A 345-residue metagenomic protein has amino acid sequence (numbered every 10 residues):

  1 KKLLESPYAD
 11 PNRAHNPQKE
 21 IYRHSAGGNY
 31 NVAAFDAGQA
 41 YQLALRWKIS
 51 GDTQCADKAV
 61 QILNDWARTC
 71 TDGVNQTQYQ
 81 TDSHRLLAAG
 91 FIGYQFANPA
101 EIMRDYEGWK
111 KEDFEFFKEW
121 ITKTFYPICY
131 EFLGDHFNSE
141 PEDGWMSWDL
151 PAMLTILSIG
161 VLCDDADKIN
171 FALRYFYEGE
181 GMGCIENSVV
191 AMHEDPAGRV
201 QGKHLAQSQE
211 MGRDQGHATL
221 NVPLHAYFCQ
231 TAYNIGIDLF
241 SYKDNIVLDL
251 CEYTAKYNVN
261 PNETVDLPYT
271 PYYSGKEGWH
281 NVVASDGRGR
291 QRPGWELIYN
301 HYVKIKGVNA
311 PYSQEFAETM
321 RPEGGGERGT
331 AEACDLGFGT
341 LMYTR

Functional and structural regions predicted by a protein language model:
K1-N138, L150, L154, R174-Y177 (+4 more regions): Extracellular glycan-targeting catalytic surfaces
W145-W148, H217: Histidine-centered active-site/metal-ligand motif
D167-F171, A191, A197, E210-I235: Active-site-proximal binding-pocket segments
E178-M182: Solenoid-like repeat scaffolds
G183-E210, E277, N281: Flexible internal linker/loop segments at domain or repeat junctions
